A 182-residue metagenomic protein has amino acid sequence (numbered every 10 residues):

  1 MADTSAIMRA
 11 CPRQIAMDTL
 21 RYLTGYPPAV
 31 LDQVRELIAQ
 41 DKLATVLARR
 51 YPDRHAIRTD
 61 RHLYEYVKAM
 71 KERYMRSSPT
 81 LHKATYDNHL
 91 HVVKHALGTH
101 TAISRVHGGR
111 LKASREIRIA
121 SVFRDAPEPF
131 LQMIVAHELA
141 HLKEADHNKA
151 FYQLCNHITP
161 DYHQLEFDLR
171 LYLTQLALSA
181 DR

Functional and structural regions predicted by a protein language model:
A2-Q132, L142-R182: Active-site-proximal or metal-binding-adjacent scaffold patches in catalytic folds
V135: Walker B beta-strand of ABC/ABC-like P-loop ATPase nucleotide-binding domains, specifically the conserved hydrophobic
E138: Walker B catalytic acidic pair
